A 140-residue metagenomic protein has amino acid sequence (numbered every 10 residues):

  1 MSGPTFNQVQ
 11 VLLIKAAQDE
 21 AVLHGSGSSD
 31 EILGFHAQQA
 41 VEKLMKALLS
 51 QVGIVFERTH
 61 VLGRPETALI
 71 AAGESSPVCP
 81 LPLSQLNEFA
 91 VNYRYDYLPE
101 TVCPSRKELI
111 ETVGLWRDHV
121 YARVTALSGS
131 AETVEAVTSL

Functional and structural regions predicted by a protein language model:
M1-L140: Terminal alpha-helical segments
